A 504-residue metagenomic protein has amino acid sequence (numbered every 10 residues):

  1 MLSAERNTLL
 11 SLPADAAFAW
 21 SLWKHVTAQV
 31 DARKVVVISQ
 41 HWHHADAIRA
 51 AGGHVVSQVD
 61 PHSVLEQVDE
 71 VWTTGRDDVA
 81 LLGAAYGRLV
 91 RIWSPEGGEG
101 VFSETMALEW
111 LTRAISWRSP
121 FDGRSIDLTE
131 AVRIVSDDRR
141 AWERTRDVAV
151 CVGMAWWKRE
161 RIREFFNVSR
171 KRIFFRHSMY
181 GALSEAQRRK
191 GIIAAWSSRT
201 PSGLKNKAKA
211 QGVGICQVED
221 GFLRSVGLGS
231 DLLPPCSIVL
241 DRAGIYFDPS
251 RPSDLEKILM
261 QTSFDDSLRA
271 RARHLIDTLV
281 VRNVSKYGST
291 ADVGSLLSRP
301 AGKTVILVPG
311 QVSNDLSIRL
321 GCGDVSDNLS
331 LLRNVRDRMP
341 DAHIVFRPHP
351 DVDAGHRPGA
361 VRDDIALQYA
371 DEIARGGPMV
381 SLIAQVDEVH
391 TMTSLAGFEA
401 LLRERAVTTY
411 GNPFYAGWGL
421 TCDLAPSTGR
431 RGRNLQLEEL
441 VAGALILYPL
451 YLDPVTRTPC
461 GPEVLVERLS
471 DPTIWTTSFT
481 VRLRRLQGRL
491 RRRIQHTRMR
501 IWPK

Functional and structural regions predicted by a protein language model:
M1-K504: Catalytic-core helical/loop segments in enzymes performing group transfer/polymerization on anionic/lipid-linked
